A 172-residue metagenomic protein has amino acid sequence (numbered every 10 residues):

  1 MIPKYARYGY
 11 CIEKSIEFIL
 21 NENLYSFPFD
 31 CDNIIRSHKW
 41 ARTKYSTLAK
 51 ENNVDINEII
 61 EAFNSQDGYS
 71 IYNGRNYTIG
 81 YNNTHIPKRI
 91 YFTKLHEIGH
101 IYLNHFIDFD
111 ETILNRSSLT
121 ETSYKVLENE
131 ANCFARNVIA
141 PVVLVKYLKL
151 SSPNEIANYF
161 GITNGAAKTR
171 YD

Functional and structural regions predicted by a protein language model:
M1-D172: Active-site hotspot residues in diverse enzymes, especially metal/ion-binding acidic/histidine motifs
